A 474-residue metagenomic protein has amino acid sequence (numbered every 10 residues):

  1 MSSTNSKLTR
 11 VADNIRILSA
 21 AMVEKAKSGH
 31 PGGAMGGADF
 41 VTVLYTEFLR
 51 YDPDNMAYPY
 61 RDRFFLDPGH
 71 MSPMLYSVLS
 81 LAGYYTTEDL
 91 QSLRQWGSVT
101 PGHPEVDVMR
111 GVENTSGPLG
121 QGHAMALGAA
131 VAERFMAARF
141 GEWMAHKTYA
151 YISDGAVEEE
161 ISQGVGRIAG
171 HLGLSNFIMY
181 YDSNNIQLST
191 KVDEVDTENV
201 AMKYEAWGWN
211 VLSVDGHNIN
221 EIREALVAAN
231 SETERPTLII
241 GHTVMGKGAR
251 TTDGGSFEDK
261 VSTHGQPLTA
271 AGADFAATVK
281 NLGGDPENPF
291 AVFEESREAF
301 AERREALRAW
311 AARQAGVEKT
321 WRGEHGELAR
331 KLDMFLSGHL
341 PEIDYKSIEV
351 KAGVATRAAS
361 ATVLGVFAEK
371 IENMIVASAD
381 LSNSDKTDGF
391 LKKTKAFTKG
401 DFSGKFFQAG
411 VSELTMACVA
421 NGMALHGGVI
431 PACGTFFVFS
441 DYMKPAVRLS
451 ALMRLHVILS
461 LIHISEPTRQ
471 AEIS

Functional and structural regions predicted by a protein language model:
M1-K147, E298, R304-S465, R469 (+1 more regions): Thiamine diphosphate
P53-D54, V108-E298, I462-H463, S474: Glycine-rich ThDP/TPP pyrophosphate-binding loop and its adjacent helix/strand module within ThDP-dependent enzymes
